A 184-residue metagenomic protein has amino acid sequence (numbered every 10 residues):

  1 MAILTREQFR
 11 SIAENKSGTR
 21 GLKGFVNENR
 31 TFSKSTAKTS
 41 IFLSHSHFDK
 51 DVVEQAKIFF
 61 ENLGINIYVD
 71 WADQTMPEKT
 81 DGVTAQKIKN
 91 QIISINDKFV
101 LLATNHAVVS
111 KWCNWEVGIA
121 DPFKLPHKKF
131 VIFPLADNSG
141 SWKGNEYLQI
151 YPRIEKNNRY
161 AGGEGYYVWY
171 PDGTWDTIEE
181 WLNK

Functional and structural regions predicted by a protein language model:
M1-S33, D137-K184: C-terminal interaction surface of TIR/SEFIR-family domains
N29-V69: Short, contiguous, helix-prone interaction/anchoring segments in small proteins
G64-K89: Conserved BB-loop
D73-T75, N105-H106, I132-S141: Short beta-alpha junction loops
I95-N96: An anion/phosphate-binding loop that grips the pyrophosphate of nucleotide cofactors and donors
V100-L102: Hydrophobic beta-strand scaffold positions of dinucleotide-using enzymes
N105-F123: Conserved TIR/SEFIR loop-to-helix hotspot centered on a Trp-containing motif with a nearby acidic residue
K124-F130: A short helix->loop->beta-strand "cap" motif at the edges of active sites that frequently abuts
